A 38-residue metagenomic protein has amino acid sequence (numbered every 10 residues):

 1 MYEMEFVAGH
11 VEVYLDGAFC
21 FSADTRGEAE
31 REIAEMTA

Functional and structural regions predicted by a protein language model:
M1-E12: Short N-terminal "domain-start" leader segments that mark the transition from disordered tails or signal peptides into
Y14-L15, A23-A38: A short, charged, amphipathic alpha-helix used as a generic interaction element across diverse proteins
